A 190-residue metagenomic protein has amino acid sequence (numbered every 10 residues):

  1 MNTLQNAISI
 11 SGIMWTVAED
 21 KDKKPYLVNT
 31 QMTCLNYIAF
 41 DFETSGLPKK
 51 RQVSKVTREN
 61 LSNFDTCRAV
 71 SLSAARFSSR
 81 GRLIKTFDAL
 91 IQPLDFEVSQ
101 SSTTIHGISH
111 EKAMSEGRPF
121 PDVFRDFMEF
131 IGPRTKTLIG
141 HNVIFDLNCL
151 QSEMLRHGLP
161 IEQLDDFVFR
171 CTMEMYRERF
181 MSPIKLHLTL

Functional and structural regions predicted by a protein language model:
M1-K23, V28, E116: Extended, intrinsically disordered, low-complexity regulatory regions
S11, W15-V17, V28-T30, C34-N36 (+4 more regions): Metal-dependent phosphoesterase core characteristic of DEDDh/y 3'-5' exonuclease domains
A39: Walker B beta-strand of ABC/ABC-like P-loop ATPase nucleotide-binding domains, specifically the conserved hydrophobic
F42-R51, N60-S62: Short acidic, Gly/Ser-rich segments with clustered Asp/Glu that frequently serve as metal-coordination loops in enzyme
V56-R58: A solvent-exposed, charged loop/short amphipathic helix patch at secondary-structure junctions
L61-D65, K112-M114: A short acidic, glycine-rich active-site loop that binds or catalyzes chemistry on phosphate/adenosine moieties
T104-D126: Metal-dependent phosphoesterase signature
